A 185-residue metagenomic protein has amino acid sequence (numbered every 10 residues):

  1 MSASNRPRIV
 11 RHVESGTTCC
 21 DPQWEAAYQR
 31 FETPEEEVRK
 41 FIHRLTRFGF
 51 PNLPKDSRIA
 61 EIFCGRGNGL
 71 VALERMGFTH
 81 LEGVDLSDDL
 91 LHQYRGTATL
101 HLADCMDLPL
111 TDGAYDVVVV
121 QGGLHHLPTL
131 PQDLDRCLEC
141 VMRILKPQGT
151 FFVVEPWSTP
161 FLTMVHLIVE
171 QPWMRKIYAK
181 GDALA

Functional and structural regions predicted by a protein language model:
M1-P54: Conserved class I S-adenosyl-L-methionine
D56-G65: Conserved class I S-adenosyl-L-methionine
R66-D107: Class I SAM-dependent methyltransferase SAM/SAH-binding core
M106-V118: A short acidic, Gly/Pro-enriched loop at the edge of an enzyme's catalytic core that lines a small-molecule cofactor
V120-L124: A short beta-strand submotif of the Rossmann-like class I SAM-dependent methyltransferase core that lines
H125-L130: A short His-aromatic
D135-P147: A short glycine-rich, Lys/Arg-flanked "PGG" loop and its adjoining helix->strand segment in the class I
F152-Y178: Conserved class I S-adenosyl-L-methionine
